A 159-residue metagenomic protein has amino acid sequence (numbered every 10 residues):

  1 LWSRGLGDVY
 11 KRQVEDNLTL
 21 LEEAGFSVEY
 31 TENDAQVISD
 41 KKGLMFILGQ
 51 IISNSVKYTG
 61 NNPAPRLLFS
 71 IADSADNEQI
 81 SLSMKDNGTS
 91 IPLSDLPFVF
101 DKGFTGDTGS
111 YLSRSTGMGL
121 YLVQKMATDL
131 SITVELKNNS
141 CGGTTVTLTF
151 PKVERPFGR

Functional and structural regions predicted by a protein language model:
L1-Y10: Single conserved hydrophobic/aromatic residue that forms the stacking wall/gate of nucleotide- or nucleobase-binding
L18-E29: Short conserved segments within the C-terminal catalytic ATPase subdomain
E32, Q36-S39: Conserved micro-motifs of the catalytic ATP-binding
S55-T59: Short helix-loop "hinge" at the ATP-lid/N-box region of the Bergerat-fold HATPase_c
D86: Acidic ATP/Mg2+-coordinating residue in the GHKL
I91-G103: Short conserved segment of the HATPase_c
